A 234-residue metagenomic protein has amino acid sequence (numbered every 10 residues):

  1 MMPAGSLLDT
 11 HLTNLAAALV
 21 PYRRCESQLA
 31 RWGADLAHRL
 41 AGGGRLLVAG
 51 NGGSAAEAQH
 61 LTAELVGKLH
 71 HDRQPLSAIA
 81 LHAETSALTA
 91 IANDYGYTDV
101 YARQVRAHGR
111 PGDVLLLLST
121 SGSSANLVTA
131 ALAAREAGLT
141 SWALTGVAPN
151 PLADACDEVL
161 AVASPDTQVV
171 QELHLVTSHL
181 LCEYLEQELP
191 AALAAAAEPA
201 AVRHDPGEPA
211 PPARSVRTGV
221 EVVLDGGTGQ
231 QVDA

Functional and structural regions predicted by a protein language model:
M1-R24, Q231-V232: Generic N-terminal amphipathic, Lys/Arg-enriched alpha-helix
L8, L12, L29-W32, A58: Hydrophobic packing residues in well-ordered alpha-helices of helical domains and bundles
L12-L19, R23, L40, L69 (+3 more regions): Structural signal for hydrophobic packing residues in well-ordered secondary-structure cores of soluble enzyme domains
P21-G42: A short, well-structured juxtamembrane/interface segment
L46-L47, S141: Hydrophobic beta-strand scaffold residues
S54, Q59-A194: Glycine-rich phosphate-binding loops that contact phosphosugars or nucleotide phosphates
L175-G226, D233: YjeF_N-associated NAD(P)HX repair module
